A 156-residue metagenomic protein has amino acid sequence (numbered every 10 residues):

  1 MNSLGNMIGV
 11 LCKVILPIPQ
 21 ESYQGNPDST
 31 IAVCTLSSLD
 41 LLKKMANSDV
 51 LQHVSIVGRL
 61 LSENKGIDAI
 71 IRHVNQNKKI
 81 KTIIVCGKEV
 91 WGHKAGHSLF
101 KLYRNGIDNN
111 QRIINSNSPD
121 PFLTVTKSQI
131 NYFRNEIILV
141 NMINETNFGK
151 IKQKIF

Functional and structural regions predicted by a protein language model:
M1: Catalytic domains of riboflavin
L4-N109: Conserved mixed alpha/beta catalytic, RNA-binding, or beta-rich assembly cores of soluble enzyme, regulatory
G106-F156: Divalent-metal-activated hydrolytic enzyme cores
